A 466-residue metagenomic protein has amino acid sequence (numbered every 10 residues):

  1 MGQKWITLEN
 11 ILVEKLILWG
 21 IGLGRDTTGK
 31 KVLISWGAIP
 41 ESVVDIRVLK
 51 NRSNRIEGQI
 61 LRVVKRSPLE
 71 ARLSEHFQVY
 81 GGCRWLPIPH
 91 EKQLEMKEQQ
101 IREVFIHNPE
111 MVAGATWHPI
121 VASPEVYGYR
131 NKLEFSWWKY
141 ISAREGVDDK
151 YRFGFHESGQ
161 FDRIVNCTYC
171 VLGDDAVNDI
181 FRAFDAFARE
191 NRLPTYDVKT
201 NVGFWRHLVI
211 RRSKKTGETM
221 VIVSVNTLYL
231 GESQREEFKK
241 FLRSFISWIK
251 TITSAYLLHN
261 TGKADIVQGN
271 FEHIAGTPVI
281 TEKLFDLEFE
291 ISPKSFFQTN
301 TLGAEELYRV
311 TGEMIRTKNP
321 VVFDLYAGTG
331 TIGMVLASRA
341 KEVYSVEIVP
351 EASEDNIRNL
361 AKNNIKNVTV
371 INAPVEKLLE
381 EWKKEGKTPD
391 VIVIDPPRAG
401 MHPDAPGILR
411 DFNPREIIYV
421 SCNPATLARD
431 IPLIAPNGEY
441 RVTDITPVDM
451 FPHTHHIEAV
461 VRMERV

Functional and structural regions predicted by a protein language model:
M1-Q78, K377: Terminal RNA-binding accessory module
G2-E9, K15-L18, Y229-V466: Rossmann-like S-adenosyl-L-methionine
G22-T27, G154-E157, I222-S224: Short, acidic/hydrophobic/Gly-rich beta-strand patch recurrent on exposed beta strands that often constitutes part
E41, G173, N300: Short, conserved phosphate/pyrophosphate- and ester-handling motifs at nucleotide-, phospho-/glycolipid
L61-R72, V79-P194, K215: Extended interfacial segments that mediate partner engagement and assembly in macromolecular machines
D162-R206, T227-L257: Internal alpha/beta scaffold segment
I210, G217-N226, E288-S292: Short, aliphatic-rich beta-strand segments
